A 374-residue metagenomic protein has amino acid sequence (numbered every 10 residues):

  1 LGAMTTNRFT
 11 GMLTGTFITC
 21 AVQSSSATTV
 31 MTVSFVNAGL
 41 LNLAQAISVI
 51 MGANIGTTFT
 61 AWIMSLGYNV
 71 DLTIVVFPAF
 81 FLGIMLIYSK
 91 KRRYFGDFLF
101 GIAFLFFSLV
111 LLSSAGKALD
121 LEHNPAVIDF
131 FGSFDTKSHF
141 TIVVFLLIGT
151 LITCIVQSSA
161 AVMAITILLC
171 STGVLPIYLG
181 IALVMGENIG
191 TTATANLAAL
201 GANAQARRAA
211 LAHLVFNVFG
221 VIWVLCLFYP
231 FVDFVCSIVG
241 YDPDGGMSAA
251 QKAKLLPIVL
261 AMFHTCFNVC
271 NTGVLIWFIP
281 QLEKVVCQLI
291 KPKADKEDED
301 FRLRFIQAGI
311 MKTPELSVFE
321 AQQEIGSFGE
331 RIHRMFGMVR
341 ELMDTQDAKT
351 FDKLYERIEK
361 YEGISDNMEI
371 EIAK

Functional and structural regions predicted by a protein language model:
L1-F9, L40, R92-I102, V127-K137 (+3 more regions): Membrane-interface segments at loop-to-transmembrane junctions
L1-R8, M12, L99-L151, L169 (+1 more regions): Helix-loop-helix hairpins and the membrane-proximal interhelical loops of multi-pass alpha-helical transport proteins
T19-V22, T28-G56, W62-T73, A79-I84 (+6 more regions): Membrane-interfacial helix-loop connectors
L41, G67-Y68, L175, G201-R208 (+4 more regions): Cytosolic, long alpha-helical scaffolding segments
A44-G52, W62-S113, E122, D135 (+1 more regions): Signature of multi-pass transmembrane helix bundles
G56, D97-S113, A212-V232: Hydrophobic alpha-helical membrane-insertion segments
F59, N188, T192-A193, L214-C226 (+2 more regions): Hydrophobic transmembrane alpha-helical segments of multi-pass transport and channel proteins
W62, Y94-F98, L111-A118, I165 (+6 more regions): Membrane-spanning helices that line or support transport/gating and their immediate boundary helices in channels
